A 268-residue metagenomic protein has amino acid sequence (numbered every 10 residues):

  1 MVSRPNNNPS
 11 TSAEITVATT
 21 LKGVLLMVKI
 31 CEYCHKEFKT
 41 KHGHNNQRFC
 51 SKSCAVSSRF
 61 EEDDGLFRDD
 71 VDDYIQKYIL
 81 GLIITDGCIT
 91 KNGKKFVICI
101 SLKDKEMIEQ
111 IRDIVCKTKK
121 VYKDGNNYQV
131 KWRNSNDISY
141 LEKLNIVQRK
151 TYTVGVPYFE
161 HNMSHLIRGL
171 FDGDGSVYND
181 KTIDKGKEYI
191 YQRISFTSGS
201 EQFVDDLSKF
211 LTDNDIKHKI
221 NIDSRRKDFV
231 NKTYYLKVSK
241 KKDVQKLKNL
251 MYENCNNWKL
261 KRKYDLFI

Functional and structural regions predicted by a protein language model:
V2-I268: Internal intein/HINT superfamily modules and their associated LAGLIDADG
